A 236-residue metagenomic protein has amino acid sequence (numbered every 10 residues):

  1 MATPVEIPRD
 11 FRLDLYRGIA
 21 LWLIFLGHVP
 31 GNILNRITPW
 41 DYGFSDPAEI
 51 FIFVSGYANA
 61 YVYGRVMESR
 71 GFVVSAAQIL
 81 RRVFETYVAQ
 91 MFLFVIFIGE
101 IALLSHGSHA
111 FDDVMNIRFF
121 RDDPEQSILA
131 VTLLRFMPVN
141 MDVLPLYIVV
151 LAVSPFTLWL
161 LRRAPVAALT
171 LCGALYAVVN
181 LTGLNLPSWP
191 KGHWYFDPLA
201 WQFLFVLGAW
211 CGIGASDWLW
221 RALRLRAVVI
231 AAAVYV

Functional and structural regions predicted by a protein language model:
M1-V236: Alpha-helical transmembrane segments and their immediate juxtamembrane cytosolic regions
